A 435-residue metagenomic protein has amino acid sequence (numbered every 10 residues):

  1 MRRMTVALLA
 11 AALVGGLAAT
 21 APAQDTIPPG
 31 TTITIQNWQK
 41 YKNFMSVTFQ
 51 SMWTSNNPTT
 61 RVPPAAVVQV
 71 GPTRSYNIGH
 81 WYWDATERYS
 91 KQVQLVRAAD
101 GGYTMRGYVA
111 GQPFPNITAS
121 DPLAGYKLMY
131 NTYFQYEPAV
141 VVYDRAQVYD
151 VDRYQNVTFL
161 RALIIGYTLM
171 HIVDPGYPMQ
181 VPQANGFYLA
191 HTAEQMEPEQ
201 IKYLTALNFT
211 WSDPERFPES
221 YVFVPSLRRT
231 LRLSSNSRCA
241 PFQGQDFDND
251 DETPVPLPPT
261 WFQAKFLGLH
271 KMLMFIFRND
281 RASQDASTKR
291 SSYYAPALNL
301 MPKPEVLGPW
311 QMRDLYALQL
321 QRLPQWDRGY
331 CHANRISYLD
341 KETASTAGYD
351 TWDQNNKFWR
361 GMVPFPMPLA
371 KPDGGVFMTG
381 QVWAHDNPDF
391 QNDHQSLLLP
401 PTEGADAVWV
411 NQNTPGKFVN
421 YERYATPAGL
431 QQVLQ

Functional and structural regions predicted by a protein language model:
M1-M4: Positively charged n-region of N-terminal signal peptides that target proteins for export
A7-G16: Bacterial N-terminal signal peptides
L17-A23: Sec/Tat signal peptide C-region and signal peptidase I cleavage site
Q24-N116, L227, R238-L300, E305 (+3 more regions): Non-transmembrane domains of secretory- and envelope-associated proteins
Q24-P218, V224: Solvent-exposed N-terminal domain segments of exported/luminal and surface proteins
G186-T192, P218, Q311-Q319, S345-Y349 (+1 more regions): Short, hydrophobic/aromatic-rich segments at coil-to-beta transitions
K202-T205, R216-F217, Y330-N334, A347 (+1 more regions): Short, surface-exposed coil-to-beta transition loops
W326-A333, Y338-K341: Mid-length scaffold segments of soluble, non-membrane domains
